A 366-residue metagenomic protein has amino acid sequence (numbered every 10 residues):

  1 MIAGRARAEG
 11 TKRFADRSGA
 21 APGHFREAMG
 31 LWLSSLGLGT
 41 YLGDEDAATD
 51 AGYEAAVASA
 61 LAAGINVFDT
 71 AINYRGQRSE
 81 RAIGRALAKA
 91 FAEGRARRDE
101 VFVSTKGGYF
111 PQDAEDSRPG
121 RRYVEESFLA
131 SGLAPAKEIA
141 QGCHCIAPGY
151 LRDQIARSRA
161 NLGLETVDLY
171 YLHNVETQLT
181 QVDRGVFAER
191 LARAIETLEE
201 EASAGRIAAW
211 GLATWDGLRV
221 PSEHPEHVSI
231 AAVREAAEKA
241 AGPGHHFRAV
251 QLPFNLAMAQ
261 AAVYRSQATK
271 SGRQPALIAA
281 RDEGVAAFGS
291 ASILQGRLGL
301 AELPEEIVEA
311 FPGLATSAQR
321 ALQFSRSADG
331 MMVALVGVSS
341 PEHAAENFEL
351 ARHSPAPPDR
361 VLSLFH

Functional and structural regions predicted by a protein language model:
M1-S127, L133, R152, E165 (+3 more regions): N-terminal binding-site loop/beta-alpha segment at the start of enzyme catalytic domains that lines or forms
I2-H24, G149, A156, H173-H366: Beta/alpha (TIM)-barrel catalytic core signal, keyed to glycine-rich beta->alpha loops juxtaposed to Asp/Glu that bind
L38, E100-V103, S158, V167 (+2 more regions): Structural signal for hydrophobic
G39-A51, A136-R152, Q181-G185, E306-A315: Active-site mouth loops of central-metabolism enzymes
F68-T70, S104-T105, T166-L172, A208-T214: Short beta-strand segments at enzyme active-site cores
R97-V101, E165-L169, A209, H245-A249: Short acidic capping loops at alpha-helix termini that bridge into adjacent secondary structure
D113-G142, T177-G185, E302-L303: Surface-exposed, active-site-proximal loop segments in enzymatic domains
H144-T166: An active-site-proximal structural segment forming one wall of the substrate-binding cleft that immediately precedes
